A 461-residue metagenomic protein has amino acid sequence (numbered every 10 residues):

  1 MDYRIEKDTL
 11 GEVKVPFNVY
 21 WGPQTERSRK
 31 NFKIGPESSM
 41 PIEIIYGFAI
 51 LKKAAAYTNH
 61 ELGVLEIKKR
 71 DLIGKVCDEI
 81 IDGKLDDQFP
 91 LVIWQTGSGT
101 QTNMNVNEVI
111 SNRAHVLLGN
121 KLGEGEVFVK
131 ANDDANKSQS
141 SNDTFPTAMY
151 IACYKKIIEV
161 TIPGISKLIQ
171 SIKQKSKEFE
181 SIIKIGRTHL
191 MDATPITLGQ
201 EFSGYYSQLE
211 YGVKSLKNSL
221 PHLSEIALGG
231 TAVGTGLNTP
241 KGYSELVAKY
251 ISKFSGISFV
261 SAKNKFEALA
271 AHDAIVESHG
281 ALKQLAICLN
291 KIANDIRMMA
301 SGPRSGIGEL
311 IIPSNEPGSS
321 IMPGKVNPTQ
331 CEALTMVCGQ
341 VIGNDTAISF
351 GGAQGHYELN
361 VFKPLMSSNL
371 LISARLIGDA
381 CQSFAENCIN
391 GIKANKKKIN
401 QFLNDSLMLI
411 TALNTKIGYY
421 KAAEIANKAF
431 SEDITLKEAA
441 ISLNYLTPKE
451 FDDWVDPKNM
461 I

Functional and structural regions predicted by a protein language model:
M1-I461: Conserved, well-structured ligand/cofactor-binding cores
